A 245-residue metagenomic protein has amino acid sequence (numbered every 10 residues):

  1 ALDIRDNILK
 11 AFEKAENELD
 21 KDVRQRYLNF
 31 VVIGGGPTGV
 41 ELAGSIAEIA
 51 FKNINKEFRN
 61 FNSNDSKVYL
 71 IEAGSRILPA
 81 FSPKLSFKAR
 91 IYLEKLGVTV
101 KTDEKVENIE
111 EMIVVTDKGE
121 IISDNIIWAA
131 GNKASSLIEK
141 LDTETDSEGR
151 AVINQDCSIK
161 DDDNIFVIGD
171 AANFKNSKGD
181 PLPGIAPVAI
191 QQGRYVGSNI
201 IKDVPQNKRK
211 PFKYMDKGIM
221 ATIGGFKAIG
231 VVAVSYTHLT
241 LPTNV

Functional and structural regions predicted by a protein language model:
A1-D20, M112-I113, E120-Q191, S198: FAD-site-proximal beta/loop scaffold in flavoenzymes
A1-T38, A47-K52: Glycine-rich dinucleotide-binding loop and its adjacent helix/turn
N29, K67, N164: Residues at the starts of beta-strands that form the adenosine-phosphate
A43: Glycine-rich loop/hinge motif
A47-Q155, D161: A Rossmann-like FAD-binding core segment of flavoenzymes
V188-Y214: Internal hydrophobic alpha-helix adjacent to the cofactor/substrate pocket in enzyme cavities
T237-T243: Conserved small/polar residues in nucleotide/adenosyl-binding loops
